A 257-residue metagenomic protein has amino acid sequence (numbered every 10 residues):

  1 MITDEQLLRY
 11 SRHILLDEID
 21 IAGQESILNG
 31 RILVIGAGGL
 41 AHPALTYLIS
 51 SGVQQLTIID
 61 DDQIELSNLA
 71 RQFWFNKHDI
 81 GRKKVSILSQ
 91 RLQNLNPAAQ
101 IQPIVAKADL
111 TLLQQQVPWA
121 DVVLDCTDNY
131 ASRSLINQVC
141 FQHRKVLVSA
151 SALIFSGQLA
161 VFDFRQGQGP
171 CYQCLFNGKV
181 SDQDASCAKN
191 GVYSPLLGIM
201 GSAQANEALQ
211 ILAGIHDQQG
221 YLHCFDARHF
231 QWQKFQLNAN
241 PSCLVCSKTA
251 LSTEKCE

Functional and structural regions predicted by a protein language model:
M1-E257: Adenine nucleotide-associated cytosolic modules
